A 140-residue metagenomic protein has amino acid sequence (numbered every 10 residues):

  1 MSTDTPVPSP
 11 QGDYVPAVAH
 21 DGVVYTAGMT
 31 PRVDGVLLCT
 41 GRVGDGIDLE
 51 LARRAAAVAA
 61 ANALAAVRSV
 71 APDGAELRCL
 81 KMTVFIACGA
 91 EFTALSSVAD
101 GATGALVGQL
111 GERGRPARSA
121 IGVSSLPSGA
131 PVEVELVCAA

Functional and structural regions predicted by a protein language model:
M1-T83, C88-A140: N-terminal presequence-like segments and the immediate start of the first folded domain
